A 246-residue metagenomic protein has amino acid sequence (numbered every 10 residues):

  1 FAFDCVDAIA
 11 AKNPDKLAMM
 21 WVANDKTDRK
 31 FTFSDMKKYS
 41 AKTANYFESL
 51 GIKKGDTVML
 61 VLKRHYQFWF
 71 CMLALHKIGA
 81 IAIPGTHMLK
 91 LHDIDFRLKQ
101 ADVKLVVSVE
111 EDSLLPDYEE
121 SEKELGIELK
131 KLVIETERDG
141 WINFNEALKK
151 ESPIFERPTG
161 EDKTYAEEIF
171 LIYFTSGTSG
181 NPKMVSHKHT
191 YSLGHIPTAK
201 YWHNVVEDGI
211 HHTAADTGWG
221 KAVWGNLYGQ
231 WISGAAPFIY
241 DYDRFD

Functional and structural regions predicted by a protein language model:
F3, D15-L73, K90-D95, K149 (+1 more regions): Conserved AMP-binding/adenylate-forming core of the ANL superfamily
P14-L17, V133-G140, K149-F174, N181 (+1 more regions): Conserved pre-ATP/AMP-binding loop-to-beta segment of ANL
R29-S34, F170-G194: Conserved AMP-binding A3 loop
A44, K63-I83, H87-L91, Q100-L105 (+2 more regions): A short helix-loop-beta submotif of the ANL/AMP-binding
V58, L75, V106, I169 (+2 more regions): Conserved S/T- and glycine-rich ATP-binding loop of Class I adenylate-forming
L62-H65, P84-T86, A215-G220, D243: Conserved AMP-binding
L73, K77-K149: Structural core segment of the AMP-binding/adenylate-forming
L193-I210, T217-D246: Conserved AMP-binding/adenylation subdomain of ANL enzymes
